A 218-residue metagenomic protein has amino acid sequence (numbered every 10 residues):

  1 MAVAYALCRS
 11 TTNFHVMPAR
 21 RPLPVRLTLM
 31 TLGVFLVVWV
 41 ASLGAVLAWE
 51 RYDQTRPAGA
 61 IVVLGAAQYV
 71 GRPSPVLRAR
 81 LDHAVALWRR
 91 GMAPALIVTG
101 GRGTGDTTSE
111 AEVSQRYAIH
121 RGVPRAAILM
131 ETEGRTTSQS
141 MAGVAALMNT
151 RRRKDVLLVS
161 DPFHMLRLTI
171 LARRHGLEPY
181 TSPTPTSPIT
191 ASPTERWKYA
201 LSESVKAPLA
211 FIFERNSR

Functional and structural regions predicted by a protein language model:
M1, F14-H15, A126, L157: Residue-level marker of intrinsically disordered, low-complexity segments enriched for small/polar residues
A2-G59, R218: N-terminal membrane-anchoring alpha-helices
T12-N13, P24, M30, A84 (+3 more regions): General helical structural elements
F14, F35, Y117, F163 (+2 more regions): Phenylalanine-focused residue identity feature
L43-L201: A structural signal for short, hydrophobic/glycine-enriched beta-strand patches
P193-R218: A transmembrane-helix-recognition feature enriched in membrane-embedded lipid enzymes and envelope glyco-/phospholipid
